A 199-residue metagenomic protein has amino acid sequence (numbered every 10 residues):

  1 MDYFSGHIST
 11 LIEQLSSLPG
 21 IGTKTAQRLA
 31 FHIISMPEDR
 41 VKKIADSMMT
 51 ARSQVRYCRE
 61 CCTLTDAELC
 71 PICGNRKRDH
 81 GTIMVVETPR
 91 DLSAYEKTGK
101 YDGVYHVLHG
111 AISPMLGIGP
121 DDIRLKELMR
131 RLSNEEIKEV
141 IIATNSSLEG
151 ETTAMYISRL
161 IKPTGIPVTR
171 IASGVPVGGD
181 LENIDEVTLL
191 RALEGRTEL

Functional and structural regions predicted by a protein language model:
D2-I8, S17, Q27-L92: Cys/His-rich Zn2+-binding cysteine-cluster or related metal-binding knuckle/ribbon modules and their
Y3, M36, R40, L116-P120 (+2 more regions): Catalytic cores of large soluble enzymes that bind and process phosphate-bearing ligands
S9-E13, Q27-F31, K42, D46 (+7 more regions): Solvent-exposed alpha-helical segments within well-ordered globular domains of core cellular machineries
Q14, L18, M36, A51-Q54 (+10 more regions): Conserved, well-folded catalytic cores of nucleic-acid-processing and energy-transducing macromolecular machines
A26, N75-I141: Extended interfacial segments that mediate partner engagement and assembly in macromolecular machines
R40, A45-M48, R59-E60, P71-I72 (+5 more regions): Core recognition of P-loop NTPase motor domains used across DNA-transaction enzymes
D102, M129-I141, N145-L199: Long C-terminal interaction/binding lobes of large macromolecular proteins
